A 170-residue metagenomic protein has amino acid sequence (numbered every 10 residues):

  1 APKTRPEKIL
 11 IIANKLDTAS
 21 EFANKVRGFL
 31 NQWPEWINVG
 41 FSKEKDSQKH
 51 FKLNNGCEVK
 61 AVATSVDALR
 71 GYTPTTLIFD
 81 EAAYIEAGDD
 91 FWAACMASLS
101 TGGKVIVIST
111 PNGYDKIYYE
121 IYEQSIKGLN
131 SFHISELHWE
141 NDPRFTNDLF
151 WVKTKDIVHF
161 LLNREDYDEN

Functional and structural regions predicted by a protein language model:
A1-N170: Phosphate/NTP-binding elements of NTP-utilizing enzymes
